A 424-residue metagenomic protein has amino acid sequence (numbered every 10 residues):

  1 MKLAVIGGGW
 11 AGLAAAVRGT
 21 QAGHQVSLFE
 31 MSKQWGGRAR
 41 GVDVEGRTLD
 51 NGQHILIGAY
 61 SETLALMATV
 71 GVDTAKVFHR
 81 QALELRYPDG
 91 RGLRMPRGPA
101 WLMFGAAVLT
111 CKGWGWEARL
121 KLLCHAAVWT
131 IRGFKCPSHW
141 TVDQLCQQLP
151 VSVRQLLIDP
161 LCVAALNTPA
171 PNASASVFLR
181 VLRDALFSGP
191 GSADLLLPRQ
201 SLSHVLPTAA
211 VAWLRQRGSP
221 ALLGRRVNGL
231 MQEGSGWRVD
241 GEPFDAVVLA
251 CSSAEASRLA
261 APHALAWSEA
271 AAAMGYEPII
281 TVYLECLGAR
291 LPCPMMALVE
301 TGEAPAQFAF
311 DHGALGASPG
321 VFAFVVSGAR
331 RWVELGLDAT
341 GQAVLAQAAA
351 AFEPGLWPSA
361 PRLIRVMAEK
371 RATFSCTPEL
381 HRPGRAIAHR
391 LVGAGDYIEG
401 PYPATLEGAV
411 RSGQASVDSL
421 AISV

Functional and structural regions predicted by a protein language model:
K2-L28: N-terminal Rossmann-like FAD-binding beta1-loop-alpha1 element of flavoenzymes
T20-V44: Glycine-rich FAD pyrophosphate-binding loop
A22, R225-L337, Q347-F352, P383-G384: Mid-domain catalytic core of redox enzymes that form a hydrophobic substrate pocket/lid adjacent to a catalytic redox
R40-G58, L122-T130, D184: Glycine-rich active-site loop/strand segments that organize a redox cofactor
H54-S61, F134-W140, S188-W213, V333-T340: Short beta-strand to alpha-helix junction loop
Y60-L64, A68-L179: Mobile amphipathic helical/loop "lid" adjacent to a hydrophobic cofactor/ligand pocket
R97, Q307-V424: Conserved flavin/dinucleotide-binding core of flavoenzymes
V181-W237, P243-A246: Helical element adjacent to the flavin cofactor pocket in flavoenzyme catalytic cores
